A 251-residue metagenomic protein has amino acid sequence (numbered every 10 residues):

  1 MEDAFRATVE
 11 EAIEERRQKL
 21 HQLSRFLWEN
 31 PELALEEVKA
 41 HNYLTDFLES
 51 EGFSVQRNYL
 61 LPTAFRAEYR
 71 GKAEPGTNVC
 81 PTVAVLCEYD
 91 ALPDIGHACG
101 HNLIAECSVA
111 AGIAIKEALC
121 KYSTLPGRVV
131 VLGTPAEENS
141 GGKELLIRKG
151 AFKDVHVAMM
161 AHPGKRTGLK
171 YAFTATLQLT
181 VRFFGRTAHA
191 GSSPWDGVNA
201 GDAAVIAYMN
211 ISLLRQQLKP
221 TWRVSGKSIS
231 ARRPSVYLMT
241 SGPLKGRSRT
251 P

Functional and structural regions predicted by a protein language model:
E2-V129: Acidic/His- and Gly-rich active-site-bordering loop/insert found across diverse amide/peptide-bond hydrolases
F65-R66, A73, D90-A98, N102-L103 (+2 more regions): Histidine/acidic-residue-rich, glycine-tolerant segments that coordinate divalent metal ions
